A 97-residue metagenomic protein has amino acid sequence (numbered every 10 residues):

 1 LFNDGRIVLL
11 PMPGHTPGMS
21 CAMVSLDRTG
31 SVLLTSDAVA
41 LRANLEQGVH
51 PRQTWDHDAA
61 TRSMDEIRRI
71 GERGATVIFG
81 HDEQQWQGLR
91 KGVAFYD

Functional and structural regions predicted by a protein language model:
F2, R6-P11, P17-W86: Metallo-beta-lactamase
Q87-D97: Short, electropositive alpha-helical surface patch
